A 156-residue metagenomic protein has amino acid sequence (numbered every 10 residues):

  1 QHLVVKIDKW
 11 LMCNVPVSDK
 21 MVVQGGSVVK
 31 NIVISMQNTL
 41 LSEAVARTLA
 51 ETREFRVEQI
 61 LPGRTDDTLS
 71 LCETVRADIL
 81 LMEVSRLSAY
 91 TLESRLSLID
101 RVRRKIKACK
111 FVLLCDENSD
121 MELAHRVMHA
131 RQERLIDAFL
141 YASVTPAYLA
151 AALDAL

Functional and structural regions predicted by a protein language model:
H2-I32, L40-A46, A151-D154: Non-catalytic signal-transmission and effector/linker regions of two-component phosphorelay proteins
M36: Conserved acidic carboxylate
T39-I60, T65: Two-component/phosphorelay signaling modules centered on CheY-like receiver
T39-L41, S85-T91, E117-D120, P146: Short acidic, S/G/P-rich loop/turn micro-motifs used as interaction or catalytic elements
P62-I79, A89: Acidic, metal-coordinating helix/loop segments flanking the phosphotransfer/catalytic sites of two-component signaling
E73-V75, R101-A108: Conserved phosphotransfer cores of two-component systems
E93-S97, L113-A138: Alpha4 helix (beta4-alpha4-beta5 surface) of REC/receiver domains from two-component response regulators
A142-L153: C-terminal output helix
